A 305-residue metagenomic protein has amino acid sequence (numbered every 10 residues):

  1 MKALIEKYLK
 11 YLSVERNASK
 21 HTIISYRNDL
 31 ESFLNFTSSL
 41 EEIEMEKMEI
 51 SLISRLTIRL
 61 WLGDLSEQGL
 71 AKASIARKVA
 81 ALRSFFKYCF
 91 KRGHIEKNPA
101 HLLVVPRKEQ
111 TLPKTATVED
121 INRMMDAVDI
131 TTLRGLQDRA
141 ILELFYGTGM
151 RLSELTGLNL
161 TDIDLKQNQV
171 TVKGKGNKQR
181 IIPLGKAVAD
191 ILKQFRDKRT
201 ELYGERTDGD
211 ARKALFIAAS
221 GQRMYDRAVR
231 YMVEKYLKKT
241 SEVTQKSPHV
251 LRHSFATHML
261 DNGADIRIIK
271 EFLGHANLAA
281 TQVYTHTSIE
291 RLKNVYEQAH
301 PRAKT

Functional and structural regions predicted by a protein language model:
M1-T305: Conserved catalytic core of the tyrosine transesterase superfamily
